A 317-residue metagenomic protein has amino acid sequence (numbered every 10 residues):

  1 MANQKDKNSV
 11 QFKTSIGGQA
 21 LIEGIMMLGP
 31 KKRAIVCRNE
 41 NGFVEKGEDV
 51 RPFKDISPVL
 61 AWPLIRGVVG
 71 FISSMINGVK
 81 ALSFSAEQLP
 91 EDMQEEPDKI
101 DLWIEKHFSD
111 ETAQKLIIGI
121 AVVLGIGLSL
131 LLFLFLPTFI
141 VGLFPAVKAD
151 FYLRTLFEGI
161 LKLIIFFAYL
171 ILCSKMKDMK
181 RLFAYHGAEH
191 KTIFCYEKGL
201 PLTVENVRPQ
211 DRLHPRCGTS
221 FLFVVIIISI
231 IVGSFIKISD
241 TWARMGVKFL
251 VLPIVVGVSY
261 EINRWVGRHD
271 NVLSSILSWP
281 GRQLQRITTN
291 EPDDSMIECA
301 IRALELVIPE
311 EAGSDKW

Functional and structural regions predicted by a protein language model:
A2-P90, Q94-P97: Divalent-cation
N3-L21, I25-M27, K148, Y152-S220 (+2 more regions): Polar-ligand-bearing catalytic/cofactor-coordination segments of membrane-embedded or membrane-tethered inner-membrane
Q4-I22, D101-F139, L143-V147: Cytosolic-side membrane-entry/anchor segment at the start of a transmembrane helix
V36-C37, G70, S74-E105, A184-L202 (+2 more regions): Short, charged cytosolic
V59-F84, E158-F183, V255-R268: Hydrophobic alpha-helical membrane-embedded segments
F84-Q88, G125-A149, V225-V247, P253-V256 (+1 more regions): Juxtamembrane "helix exit" motif at the C-terminal ends of alpha-helical transmembrane segments in multi-pass membrane
L102-T112, F139-F157, I236-G246, W265-S275 (+1 more regions): Membrane interface segments of multi-pass transport proteins and intramembrane proteases
T112-L131, Q210-F235: Transmembrane alpha-helical segments and their cytosolic interface motifs in multi-pass membrane proteins
